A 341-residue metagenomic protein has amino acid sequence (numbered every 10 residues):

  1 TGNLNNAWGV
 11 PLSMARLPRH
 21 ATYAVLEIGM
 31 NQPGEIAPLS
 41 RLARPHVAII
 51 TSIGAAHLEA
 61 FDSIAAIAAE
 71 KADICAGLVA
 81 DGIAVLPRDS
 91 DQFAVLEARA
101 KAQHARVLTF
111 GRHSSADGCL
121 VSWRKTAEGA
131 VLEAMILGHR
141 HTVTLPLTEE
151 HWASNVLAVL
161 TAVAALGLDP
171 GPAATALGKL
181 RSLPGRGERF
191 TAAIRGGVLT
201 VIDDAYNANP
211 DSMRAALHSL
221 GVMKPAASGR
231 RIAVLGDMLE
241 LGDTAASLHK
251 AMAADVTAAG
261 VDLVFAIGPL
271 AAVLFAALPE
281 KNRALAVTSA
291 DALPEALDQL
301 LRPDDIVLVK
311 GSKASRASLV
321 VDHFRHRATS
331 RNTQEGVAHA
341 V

Functional and structural regions predicted by a protein language model:
T1-D73, P87, E149, V156 (+1 more regions): ATP-dependent carboxylate-amine ligase catalytic core
L4-G9, N31-P33, D91, S114-D117 (+1 more regions): Short acidic loop-to-helix transition motifs that present clustered carboxylates
A7-V10, H57-F61, S115-S122, P294-D298: Short, charged, surface-exposed secondary-structure boundary motifs
V10, E27, L39, T51 (+10 more regions): Residue-level signal for inorganic ion chemistry
R16-A56, A94-R140, L183-A193: Extended acidic/charged loop-beta regions that coordinate divalent cations and stabilize anionic phosphate/carboxylate
A21-T22, G82-I83, D305: Surface-exposed loop/turn positions
H46, A60, V79-A80, D91 (+6 more regions): ATP-dependent carboxylate-amine ligase
L78-L86: Short loop-to-beta-strand entry elements in the cores of soluble alpha/beta enzymes
